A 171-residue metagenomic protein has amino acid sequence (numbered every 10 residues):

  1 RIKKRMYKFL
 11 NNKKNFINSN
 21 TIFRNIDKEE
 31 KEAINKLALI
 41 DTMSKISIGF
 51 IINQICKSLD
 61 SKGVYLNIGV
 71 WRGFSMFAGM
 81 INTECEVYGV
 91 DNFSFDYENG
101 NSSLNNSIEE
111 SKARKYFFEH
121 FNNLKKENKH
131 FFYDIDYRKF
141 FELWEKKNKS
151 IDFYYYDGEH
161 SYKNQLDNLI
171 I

Functional and structural regions predicted by a protein language model:
K3, Y7-S61: Class I SAM-dependent methyltransferase Rossmann-like catalytic core, especially the SAM/SAH-binding loop
I26-L39, N53-I171: S-adenosylmethionine/decaboxylated-SAM
